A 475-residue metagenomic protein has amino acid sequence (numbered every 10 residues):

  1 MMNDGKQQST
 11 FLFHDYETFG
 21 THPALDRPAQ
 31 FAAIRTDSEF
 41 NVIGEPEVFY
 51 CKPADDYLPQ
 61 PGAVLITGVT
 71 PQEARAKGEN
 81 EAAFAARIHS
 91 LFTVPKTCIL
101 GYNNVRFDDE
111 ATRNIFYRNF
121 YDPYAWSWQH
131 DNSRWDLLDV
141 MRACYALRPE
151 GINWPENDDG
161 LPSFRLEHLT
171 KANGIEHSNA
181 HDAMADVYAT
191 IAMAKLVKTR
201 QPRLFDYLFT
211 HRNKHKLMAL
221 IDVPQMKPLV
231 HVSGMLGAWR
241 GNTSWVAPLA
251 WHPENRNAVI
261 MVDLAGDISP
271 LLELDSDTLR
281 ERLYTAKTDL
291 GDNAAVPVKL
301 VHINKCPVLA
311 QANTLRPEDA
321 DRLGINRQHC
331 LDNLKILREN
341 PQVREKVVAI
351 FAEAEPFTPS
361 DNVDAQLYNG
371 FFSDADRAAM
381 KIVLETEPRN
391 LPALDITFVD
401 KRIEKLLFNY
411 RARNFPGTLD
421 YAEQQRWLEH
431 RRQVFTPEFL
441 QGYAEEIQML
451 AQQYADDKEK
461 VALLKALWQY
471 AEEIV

Functional and structural regions predicted by a protein language model:
M1-N41: Entry/capping segment at the start of metal-dependent catalytic domains with acidic active-site entry clusters
M2-D4, T18-P23, V48, Q72 (+2 more regions): N-terminal glycine/serine-rich phosphate-binding loop of ATP-dependent small-molecule kinases, especially carbohydrate
D26-F31, R35-T36, N41-V69, S90-P202 (+4 more regions): Metal-dependent phosphoesterase core characteristic of DEDDh/y 3'-5' exonuclease domains
T67-F84, L91: Metal-dependent phosphoesterase signature
T210-L290: Acidic catalytic cores of enzymes that act on phosphate-bearing nucleotides/polynucleotides
P253-H430: Long, charge-rich C-terminal accessory regions
E423-V475: C-terminal non-catalytic accessory extensions
